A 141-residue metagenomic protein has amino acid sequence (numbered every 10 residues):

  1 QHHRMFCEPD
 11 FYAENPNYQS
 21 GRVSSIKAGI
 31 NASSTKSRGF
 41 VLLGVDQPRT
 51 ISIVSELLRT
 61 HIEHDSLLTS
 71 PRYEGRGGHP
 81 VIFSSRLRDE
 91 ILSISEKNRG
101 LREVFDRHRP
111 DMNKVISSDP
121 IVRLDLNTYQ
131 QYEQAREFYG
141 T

Functional and structural regions predicted by a protein language model:
Q1-M5: Acidic helix N-cap motif at the loop->helix transition within catalytic regions of sugar-transfer enzymes
F6-P9, L87, H108: Short, structured coil segments at secondary-structure junctions
C7-S20, K27: Conserved donor nucleotide-binding strand/loop of the catalytic core
D10, F40, M112: Hydrophobic anchor at the start of a short beta-strand that flanks the dinucleotide cofactor-binding loop
A13-P16, P71, V115-S118: Conserved beta-strand termini and adjacent loop/short-helix elements that scaffold enzyme active sites in alpha/beta
Q19-E90: Conserved beta-loop-beta/alpha segment of the NTase-like Rossmann-fold superfamily that binds/positions NTPs
L87-L92, I121-R123: Charged, glycine-interspersed solvent-exposed loop segments at helix/strand-loop junctions that cap or gate access
E96-T141: Conserved alpha/beta core of the MobA/IspD/sugar-nucleotide pyrophosphorylase nucleotidyltransferase superfamily
